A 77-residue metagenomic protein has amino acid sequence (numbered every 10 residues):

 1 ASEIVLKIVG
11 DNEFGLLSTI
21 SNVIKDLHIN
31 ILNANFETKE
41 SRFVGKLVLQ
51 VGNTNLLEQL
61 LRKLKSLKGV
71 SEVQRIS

Functional and structural regions predicted by a protein language model:
A1-S77: A conserved regulatory-domain signal marking ACT and ACT-like small-molecule sensing domains and adjacent regulatory
